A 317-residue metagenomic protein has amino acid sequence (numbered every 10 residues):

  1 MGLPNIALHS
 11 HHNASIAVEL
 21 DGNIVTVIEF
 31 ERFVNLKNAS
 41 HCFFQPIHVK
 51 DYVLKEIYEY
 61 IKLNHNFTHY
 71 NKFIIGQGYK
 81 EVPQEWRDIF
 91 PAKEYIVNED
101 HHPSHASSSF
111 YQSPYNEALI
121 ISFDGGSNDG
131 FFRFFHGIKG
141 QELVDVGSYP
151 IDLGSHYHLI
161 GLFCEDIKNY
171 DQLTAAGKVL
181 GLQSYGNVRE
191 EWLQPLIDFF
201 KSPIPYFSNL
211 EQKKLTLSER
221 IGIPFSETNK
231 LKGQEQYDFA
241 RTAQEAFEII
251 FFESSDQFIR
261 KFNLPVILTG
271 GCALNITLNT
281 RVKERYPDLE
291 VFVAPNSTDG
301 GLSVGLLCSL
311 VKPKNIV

Functional and structural regions predicted by a protein language model:
M1-V317: Short acidic/glycine-rich loops and adjacent helix/strand connectors that line catalytic pockets where negatively
